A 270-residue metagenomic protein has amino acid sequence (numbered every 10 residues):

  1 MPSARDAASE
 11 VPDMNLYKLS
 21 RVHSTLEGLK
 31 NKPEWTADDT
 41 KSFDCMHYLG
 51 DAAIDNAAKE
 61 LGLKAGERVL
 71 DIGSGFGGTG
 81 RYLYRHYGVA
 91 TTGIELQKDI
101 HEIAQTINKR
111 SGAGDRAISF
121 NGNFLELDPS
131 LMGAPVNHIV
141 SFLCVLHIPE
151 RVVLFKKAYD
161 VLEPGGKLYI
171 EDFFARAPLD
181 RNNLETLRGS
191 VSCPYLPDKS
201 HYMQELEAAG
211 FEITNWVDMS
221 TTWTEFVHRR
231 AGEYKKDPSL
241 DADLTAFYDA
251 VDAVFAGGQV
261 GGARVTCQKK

Functional and structural regions predicted by a protein language model:
M1-D38: N-terminal, positively charged/glycine-rich alpha-helical extensions of SAM-dependent methyltransferases
H47-A65: Conserved alpha-helix/loop element of class I SAM-dependent methyltransferases that forms part of the SAM/SAH-binding
R68-I72, F76-E126: Class I SAM-dependent methyltransferase SAM/SAH-binding core
P129-I139: A short acidic, Gly/Pro-enriched loop at the edge of an enzyme's catalytic core that lines a small-molecule cofactor
N137-E150: A short SAM/SAH-binding and catalytic strip from SAM-dependent methyltransferases
V152-K167: A short glycine-rich, Lys/Arg-flanked "PGG" loop and its adjoining helix->strand segment in the class I
F173-C193: Short, glycine-/aromatic-enriched active-site segment of Class I SAM-dependent methyltransferases
N215-K270: Conserved Class I S-adenosyl-L-methionine
